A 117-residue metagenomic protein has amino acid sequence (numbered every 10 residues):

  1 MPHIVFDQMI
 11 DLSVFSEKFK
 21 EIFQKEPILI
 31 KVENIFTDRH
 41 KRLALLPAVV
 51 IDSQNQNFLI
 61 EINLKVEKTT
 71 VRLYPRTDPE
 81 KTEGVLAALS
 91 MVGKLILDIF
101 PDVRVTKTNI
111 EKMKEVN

Functional and structural regions predicted by a protein language model:
P2-D7, L12-T70, P75-N117: Ser/Thr-rich, low-complexity intrinsically disordered terminal regions
